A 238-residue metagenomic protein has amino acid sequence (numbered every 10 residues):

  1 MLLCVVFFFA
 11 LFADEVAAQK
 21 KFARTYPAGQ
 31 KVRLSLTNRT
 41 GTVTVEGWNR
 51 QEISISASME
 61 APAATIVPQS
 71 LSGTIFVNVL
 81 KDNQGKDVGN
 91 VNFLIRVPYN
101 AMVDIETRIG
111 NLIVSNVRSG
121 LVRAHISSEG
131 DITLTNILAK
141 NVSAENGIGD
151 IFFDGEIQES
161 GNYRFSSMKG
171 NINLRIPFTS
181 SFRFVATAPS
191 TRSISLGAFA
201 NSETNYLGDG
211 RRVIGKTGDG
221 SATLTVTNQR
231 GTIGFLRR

Functional and structural regions predicted by a protein language model:
M1-R238: Intrinsically disordered, low-complexity terminal regions
